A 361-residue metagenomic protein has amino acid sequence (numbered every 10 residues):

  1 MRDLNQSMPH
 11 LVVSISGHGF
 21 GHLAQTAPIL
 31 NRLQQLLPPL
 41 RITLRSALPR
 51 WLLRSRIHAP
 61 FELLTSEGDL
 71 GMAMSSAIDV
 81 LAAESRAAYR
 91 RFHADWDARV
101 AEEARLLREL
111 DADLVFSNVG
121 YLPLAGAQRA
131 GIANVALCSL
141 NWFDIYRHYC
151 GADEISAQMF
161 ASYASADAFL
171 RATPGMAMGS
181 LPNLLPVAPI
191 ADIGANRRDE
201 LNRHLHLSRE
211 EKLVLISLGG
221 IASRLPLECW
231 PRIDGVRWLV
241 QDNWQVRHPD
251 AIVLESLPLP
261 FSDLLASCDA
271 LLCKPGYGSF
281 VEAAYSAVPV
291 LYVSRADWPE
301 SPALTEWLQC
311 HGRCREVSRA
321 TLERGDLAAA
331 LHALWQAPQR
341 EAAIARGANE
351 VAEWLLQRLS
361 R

Functional and structural regions predicted by a protein language model:
G17, L40-A94: Conserved nucleotide-sugar phosphate-binding/catalytic loop shared by glycosyltransferases and other
L23-Q34: Short amphipathic alpha-helix
I29-L30, D192, N196-A270: Donor-nucleotide binding loops and adjacent catalytic segments primarily of GT-B fold Leloir glycosyltransferases
V80-L114, Y121-L122: Conserved nucleotide-sugar donor-binding subdomain of glycosyltransferases
L114-N118, P260-A303: A donor-sugar binding/catalytic signature common to diverse glycosyltransferases and related nucleotide-sugar
Q128-D144: Active-site proximal beta-strand in glycosyltransferases
I145-S223: A nucleotide-sugar donor-handling region in carbohydrate enzymes
A328-R361: C-terminal amphipathic helix plus adjacent low-complexity, charged tail appended to glycosyltransferase catalytic
